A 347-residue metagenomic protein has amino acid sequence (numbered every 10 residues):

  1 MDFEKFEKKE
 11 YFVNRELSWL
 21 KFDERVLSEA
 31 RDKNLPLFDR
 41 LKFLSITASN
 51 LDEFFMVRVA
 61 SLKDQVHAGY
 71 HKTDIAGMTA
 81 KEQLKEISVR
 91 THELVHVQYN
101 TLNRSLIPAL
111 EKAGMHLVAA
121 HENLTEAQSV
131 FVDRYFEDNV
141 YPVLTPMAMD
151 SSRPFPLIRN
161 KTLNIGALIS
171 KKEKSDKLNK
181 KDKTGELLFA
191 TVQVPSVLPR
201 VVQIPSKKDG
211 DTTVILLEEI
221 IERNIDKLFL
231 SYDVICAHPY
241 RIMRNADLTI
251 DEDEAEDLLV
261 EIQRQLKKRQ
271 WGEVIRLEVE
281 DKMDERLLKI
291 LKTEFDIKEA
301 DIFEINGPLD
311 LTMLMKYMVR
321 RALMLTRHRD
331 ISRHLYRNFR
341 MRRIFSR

Functional and structural regions predicted by a protein language model:
M1-R347: N-terminal localization/anchoring segments of enzymes in phospholipid and broader phosphate metabolism
